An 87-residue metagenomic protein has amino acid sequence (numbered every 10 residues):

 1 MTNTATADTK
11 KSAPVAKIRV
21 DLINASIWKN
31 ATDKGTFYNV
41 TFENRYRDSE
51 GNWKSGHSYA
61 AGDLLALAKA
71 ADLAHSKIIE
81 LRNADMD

Functional and structural regions predicted by a protein language model:
M1-D87: Single-stranded nucleic acid-binding surfaces, predominantly the OB-fold ssDNA-binding core
